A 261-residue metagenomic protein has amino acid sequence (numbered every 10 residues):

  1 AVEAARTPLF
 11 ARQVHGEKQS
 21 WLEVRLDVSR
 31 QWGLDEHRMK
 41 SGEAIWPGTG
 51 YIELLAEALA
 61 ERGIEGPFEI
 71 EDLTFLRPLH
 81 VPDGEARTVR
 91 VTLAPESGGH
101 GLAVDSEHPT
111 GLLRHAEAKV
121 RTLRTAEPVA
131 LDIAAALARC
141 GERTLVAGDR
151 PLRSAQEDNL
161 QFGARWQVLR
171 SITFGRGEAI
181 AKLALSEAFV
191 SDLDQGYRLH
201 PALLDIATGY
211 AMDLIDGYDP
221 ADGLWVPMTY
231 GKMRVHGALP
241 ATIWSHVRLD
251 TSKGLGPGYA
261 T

Functional and structural regions predicted by a protein language model:
A1-T261: Acyl-thioester-processing domains in fatty-acid/polyketide/NRPS systems
